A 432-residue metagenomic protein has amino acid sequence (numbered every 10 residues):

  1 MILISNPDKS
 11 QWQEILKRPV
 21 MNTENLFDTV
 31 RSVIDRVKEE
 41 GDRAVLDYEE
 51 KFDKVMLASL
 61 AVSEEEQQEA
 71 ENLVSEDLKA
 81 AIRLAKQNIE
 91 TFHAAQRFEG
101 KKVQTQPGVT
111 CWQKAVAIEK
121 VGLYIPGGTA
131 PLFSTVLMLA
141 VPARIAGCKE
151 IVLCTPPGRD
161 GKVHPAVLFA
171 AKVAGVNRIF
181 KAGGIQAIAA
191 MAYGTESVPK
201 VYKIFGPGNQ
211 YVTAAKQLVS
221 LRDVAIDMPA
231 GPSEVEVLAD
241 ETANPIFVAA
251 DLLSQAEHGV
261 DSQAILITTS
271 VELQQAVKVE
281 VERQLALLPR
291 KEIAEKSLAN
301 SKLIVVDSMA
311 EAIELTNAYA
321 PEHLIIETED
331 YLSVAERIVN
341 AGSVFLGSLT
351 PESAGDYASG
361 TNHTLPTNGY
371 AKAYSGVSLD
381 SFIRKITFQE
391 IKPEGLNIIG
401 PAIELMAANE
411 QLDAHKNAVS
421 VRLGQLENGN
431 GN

Functional and structural regions predicted by a protein language model:
M1-E119: N-terminal Rossmann-like NAD(P)+-binding subdomain of aldehyde/semialdehyde dehydrogenases
M1-P7, R178-G183, L303-S308: Short acidic-hydrophobic, aromatic-tinged amphipathic segments that line or gate anion-handling sites
F98-V103, A225, S262-I267, L287-S297 (+3 more regions): Flexible, glycine/charged-enriched surface loops at secondary-structure junctions
V103-F169: Conserved small-residue-rich beta-alpha loop and adjacent elements that most often cradle the phosphate/pyrophosphate
G175-Q263: Conserved NAD(P)+-binding/catalytic subdomain of aldehyde/semialdehyde dehydrogenases
H258, L266-A341: A glycine- and small/hydrophobic-rich beta-loop-beta segment that serves as a flexible "lid/hinge" or phosphate-binding
A318-N432: C-terminal core of ALDH-fold dehydrogenases
